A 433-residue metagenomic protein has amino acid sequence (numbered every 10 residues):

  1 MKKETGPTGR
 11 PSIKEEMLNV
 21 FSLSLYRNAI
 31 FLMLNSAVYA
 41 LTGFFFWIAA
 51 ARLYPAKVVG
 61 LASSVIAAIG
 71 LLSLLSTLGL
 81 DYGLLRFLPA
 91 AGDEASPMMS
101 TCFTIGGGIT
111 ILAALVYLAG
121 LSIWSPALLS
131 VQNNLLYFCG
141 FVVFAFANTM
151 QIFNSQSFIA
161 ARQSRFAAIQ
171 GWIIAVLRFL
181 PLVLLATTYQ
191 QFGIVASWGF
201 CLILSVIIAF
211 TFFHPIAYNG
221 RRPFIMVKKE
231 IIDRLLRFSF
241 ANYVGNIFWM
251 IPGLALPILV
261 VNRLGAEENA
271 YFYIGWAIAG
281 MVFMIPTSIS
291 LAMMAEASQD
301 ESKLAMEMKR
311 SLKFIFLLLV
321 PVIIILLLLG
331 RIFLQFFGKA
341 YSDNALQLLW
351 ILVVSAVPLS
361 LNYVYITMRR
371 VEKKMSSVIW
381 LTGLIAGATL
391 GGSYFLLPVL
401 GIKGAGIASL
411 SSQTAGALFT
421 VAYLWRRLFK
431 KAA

Functional and structural regions predicted by a protein language model:
K2, G6-L25, N133, R165 (+5 more regions): Interhelical loop/hinge segments that connect adjacent transmembrane helices in multipass membrane
K3-E4, F21-D81, R237-A266, I385 (+3 more regions): Signature of the first transmembrane helix
Y26, K57, L121-G140, A266-E267 (+2 more regions): Interfacial segments at transmembrane-helix termini and the short loops linking adjacent helices
R27-Y39, V65, L74-S122, Q132 (+2 more regions): Membrane-water interface segments that mark the loop-to-transmembrane alpha-helix transition
N28-G43, A167, G171-I174, S197-F213 (+4 more regions): Transmembrane helical elements of multi-pass membrane transporters/channels
S76-D93, I159-A160, Y218, A279-K303 (+1 more regions): Helix-loop junctions and terminal segments of transmembrane helices in multi-pass membrane transport/translocation
F87, A147-I169, E296-Q299, V354-L381: Membrane-interface junctions at transmembrane-helix termini in multi-pass inner-membrane proteins
L135, C139, A168-A217, G383-A388 (+1 more regions): Hydrophobic alpha-helical transmembrane segments
